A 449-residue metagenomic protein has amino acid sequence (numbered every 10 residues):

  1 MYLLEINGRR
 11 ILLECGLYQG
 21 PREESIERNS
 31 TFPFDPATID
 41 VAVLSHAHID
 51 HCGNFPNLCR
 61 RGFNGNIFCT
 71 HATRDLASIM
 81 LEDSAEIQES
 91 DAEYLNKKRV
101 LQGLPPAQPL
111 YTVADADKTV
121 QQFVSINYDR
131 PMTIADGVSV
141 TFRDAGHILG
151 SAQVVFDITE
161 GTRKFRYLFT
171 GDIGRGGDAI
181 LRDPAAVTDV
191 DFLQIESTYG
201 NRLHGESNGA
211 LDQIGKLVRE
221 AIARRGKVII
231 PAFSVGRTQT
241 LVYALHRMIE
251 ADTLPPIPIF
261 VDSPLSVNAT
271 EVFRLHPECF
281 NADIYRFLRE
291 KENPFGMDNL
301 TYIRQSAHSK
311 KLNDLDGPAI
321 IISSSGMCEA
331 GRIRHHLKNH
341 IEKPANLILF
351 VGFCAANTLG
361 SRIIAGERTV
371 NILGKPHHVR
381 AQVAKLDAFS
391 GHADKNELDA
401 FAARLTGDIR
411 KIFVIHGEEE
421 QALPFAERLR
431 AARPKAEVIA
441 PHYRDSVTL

Functional and structural regions predicted by a protein language model:
M1-A37, K118-R182, A307-D314, I320 (+4 more regions): Core dinuclear metal-dependent hydrolase active-site scaffold
I6-G65, C69-Q121, I173-D183, A210 (+3 more regions): Pre-active-site segment of Zn-dependent metallo-hydrolases
L13-C15, I39-H48, F55, I67-T70 (+11 more regions): Active-site neighborhood of phospho(di)ester-bond hydrolases with catalytic His/Asp-centered motifs
C15-Q19, D40, K164-T170, G174-G176 (+5 more regions): Acidic/glycine-enriched edge-of-secondary-structure segments
D50, D75, L149, G236 (+4 more regions): Short alpha-helical
S84-I148, P277-D316: Metallo-beta-lactamase
Q153, G174-D262, L347-G352, V370-A436: Cap/insert and terminal regions of metallo-dependent hydrolase folds
L217-A356, N371: Hard-cation-handling environments
